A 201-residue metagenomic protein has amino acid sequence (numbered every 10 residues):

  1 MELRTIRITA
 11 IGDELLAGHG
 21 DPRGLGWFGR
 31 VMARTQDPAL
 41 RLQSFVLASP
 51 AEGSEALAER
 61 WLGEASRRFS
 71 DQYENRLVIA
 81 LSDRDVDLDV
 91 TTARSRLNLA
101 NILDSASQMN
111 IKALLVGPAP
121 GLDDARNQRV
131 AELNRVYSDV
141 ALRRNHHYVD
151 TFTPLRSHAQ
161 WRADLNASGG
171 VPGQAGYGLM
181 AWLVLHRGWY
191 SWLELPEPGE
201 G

Functional and structural regions predicted by a protein language model:
M1-P50, L62-Q72: Serine-esterase "nucleophile elbow" of acetyl-processing enzymes
R7, N75-V78, K112: Structural motif
L15, L47-E52, I79-V86, L142: Cell-envelope and extracellular/periplasmic
D21-G24, S54-R96, G121: Oxyanion-hole/transition-state-stabilizing segment in secreted/luminal serine hydrolases and related acyltransferases
W27, V31, E64, S95-I102 (+1 more regions): A general structural detector for well-ordered alpha-helical segments in enzyme core domains, enriched
R67-E74, M109-N110, S191-L193: Glycine-rich phosphate-binding loop signature in dinucleotide/nucleotide-binding domains
A80-R84, I102-N134: Active-site segments of SGNH/GDSL-like serine hydrolases that catalyze O-acetyl group transfer/hydrolysis on lipids
P120-G201: Catalytic His-Asp segment of secreted/periplasmic serine-dependent ester chemistry enzymes
